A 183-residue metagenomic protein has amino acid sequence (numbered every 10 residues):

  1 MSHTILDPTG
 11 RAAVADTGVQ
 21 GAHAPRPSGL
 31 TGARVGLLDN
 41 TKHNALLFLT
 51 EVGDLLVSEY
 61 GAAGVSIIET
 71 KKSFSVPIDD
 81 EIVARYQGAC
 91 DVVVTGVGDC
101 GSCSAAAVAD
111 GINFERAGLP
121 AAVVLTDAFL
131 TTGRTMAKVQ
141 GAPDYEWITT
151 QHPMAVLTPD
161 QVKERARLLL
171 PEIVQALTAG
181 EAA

Functional and structural regions predicted by a protein language model:
M1-A24: N-terminal amphipathic/basic leader segments beginning at the initiator methionine
A33-D54: Glycine-rich phosphate/diphosphate-binding loop of Rossmann-like nucleotide-binding domains
S58-S73, D144-Q151: Short beta-strand elements in bilobed, periplasmic/extracellular small-molecule ligand-binding domains
K72-A84, V162: Structural motif
D79-D91, D110: Short, well-structured alpha-helical segments in soluble
A105-E115: Short Gly/Thr/Asp-enriched flexible loops that form oxyanion-binding sites at enzyme active sites
I148-A183: A charged, well-structured terminal subsegment
